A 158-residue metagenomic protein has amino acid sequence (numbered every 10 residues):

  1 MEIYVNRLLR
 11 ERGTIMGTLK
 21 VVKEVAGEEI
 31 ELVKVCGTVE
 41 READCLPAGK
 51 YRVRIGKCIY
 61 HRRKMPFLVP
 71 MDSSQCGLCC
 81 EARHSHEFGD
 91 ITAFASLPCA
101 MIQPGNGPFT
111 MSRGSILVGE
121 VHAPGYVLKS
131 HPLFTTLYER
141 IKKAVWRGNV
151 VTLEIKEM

Functional and structural regions predicted by a protein language model:
M1-V151, K156-M158: Cell wall/extracellular polymer interaction/catalysis modules
